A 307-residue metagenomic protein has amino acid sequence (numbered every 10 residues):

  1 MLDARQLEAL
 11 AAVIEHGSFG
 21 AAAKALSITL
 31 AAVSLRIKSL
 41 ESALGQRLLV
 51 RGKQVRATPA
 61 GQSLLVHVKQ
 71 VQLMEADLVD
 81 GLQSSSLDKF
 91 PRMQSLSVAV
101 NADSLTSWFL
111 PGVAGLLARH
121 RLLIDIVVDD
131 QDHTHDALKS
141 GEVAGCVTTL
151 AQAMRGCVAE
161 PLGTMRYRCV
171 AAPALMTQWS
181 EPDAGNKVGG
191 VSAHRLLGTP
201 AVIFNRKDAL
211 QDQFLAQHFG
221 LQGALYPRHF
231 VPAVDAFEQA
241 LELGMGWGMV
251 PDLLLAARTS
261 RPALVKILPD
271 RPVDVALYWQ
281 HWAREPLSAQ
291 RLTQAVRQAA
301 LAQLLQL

Functional and structural regions predicted by a protein language model:
A11-T29: Short helix-boundary/capping micro-motifs
H16, A25, E41-R47, R119: Residue cluster at the C-terminal edge of the helix-turn-helix DNA-binding motif
T29, R36, G112: Residues within the DNA-recognition helix of helix-turn-helix
E41-P59: A short LG(V/I)-centered, amphipathic sequence patch enriched for acidic residue(s) preceding the LG motif
A43-L44, L64-K89, V296: Alpha-helical linker/hinge and terminal dimerization helices associated with HTH transcriptional regulators
P91-R155: Central regulatory/effector-binding core of bacterial HTH transcription factors
A159-M245, A257-P272, A302-L307: C-terminal regulatory
V265-L307: A late-sequence structural motif
